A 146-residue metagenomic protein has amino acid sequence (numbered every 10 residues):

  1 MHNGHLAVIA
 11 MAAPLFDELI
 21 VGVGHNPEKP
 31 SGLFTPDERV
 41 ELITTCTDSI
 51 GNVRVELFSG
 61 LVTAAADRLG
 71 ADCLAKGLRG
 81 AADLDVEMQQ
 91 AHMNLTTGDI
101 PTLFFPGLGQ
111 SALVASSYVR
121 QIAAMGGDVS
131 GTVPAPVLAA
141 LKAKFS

Functional and structural regions predicted by a protein language model:
M1-S146: Nucleotidyltransferase catalytic core that binds NTPs
